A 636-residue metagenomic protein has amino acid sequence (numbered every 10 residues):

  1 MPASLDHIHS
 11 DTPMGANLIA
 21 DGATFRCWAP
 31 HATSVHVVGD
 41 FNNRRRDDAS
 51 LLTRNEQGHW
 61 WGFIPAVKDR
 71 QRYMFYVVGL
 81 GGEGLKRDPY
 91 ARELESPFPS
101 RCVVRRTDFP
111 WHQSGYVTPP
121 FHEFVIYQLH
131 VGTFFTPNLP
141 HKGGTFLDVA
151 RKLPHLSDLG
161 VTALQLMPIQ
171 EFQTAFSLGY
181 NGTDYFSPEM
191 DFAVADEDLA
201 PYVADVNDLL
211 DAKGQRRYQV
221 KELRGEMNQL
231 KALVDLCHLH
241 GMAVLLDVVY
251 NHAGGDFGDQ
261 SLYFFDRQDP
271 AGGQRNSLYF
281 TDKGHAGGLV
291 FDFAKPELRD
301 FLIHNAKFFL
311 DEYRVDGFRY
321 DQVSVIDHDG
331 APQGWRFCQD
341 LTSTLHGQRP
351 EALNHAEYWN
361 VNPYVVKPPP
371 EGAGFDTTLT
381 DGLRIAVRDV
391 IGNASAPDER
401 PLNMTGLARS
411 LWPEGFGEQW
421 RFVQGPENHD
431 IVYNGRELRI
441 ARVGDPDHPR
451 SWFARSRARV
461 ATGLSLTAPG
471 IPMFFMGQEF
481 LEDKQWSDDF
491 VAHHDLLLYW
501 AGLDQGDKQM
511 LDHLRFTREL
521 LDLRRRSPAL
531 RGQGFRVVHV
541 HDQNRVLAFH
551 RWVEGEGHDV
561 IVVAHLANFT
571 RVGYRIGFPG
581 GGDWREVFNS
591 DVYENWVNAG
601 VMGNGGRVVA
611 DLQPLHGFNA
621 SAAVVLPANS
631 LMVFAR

Functional and structural regions predicted by a protein language model:
M1-T24, A29, R45-D47, T53-Q128 (+4 more regions): The feature marks proteins involved in alpha-glucan
C27, F75, L129, L156 (+12 more regions): Conserved, mostly hydrophobic/aromatic
W28-V35, P579-G582: Short proline/glycine-enriched turn/loop motifs at strand-loop junctions of beta-rich domains
A29, D69-R72, N604-R636: C-terminal beta-strand-rich structural cap/linker in extracellular carbohydrate-active enzymes
L94-V103, R314, R336-D489, R525-F535 (+3 more regions): Conserved alpha/beta catalytic core and glycan-binding cleft of carbohydrate-active enzymes
E95, S114-F121, H130-V315, Q322-R349 (+2 more regions): Substrate-binding/active-site clefts of carbohydrate-active enzymes
V125-L129, L164, V244-L246, F318 (+3 more regions): Hydrophobic faces of well-ordered beta-strands that scaffold small-molecule active sites in alpha/beta enzyme cores
A501-V538, E594, V633: Aromatic- and carboxylate-lined catalytic core of secreted/periplasmic carbohydrate-active enzymes
